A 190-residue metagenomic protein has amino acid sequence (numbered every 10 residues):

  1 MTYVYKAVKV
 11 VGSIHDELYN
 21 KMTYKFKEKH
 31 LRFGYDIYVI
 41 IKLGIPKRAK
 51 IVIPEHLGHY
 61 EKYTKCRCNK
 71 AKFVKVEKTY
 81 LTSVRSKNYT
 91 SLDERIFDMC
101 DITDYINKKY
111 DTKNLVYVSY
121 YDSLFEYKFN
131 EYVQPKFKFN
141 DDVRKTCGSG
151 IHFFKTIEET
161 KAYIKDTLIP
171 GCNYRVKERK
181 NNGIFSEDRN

Functional and structural regions predicted by a protein language model:
M1-N190: Short, glycine-biased loop/turn motifs at secondary-structure junctions and in low-complexity Ser/Thr/Pro-rich termini
